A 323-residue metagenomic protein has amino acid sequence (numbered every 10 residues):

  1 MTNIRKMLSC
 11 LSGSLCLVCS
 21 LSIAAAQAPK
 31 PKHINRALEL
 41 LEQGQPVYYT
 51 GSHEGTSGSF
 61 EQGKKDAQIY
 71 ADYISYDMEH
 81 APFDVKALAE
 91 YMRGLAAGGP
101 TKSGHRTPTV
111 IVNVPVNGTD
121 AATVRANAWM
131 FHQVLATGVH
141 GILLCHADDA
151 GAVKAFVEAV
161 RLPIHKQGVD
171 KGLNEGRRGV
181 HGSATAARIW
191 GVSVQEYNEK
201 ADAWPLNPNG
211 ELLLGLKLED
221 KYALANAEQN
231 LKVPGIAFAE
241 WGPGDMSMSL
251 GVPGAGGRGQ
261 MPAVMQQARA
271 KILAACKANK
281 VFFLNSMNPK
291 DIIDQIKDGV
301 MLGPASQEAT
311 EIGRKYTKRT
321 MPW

Functional and structural regions predicted by a protein language model:
M1-M7: N-terminal secretory signal peptides that target proteins for export/translocation
C10-S22: Bacterial N-terminal signal peptides
A25-W323: Expand to "…catalyze enediolate/carbanion chemistry for C-C bond making/breaking, isomerization, decarboxylation
